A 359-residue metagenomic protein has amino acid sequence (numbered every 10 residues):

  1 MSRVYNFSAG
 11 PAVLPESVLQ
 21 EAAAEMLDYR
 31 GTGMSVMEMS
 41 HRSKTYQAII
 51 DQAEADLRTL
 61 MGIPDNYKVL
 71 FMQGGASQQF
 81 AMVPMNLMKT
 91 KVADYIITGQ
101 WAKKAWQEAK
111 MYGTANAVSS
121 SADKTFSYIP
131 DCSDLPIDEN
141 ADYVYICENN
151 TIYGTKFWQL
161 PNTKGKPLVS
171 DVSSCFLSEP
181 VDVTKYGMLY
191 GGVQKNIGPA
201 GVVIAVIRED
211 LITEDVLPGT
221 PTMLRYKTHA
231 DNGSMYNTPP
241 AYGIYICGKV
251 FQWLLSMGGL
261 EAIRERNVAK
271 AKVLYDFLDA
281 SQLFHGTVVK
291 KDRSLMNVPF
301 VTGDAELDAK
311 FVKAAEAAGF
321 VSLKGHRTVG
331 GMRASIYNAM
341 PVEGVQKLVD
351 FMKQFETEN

Functional and structural regions predicted by a protein language model:
S2-V4, A317, G330-N359: PLP-dependent enzyme catalytic core of the Aspartate aminotransferase-like
R3-E54: A glycine-/small-polar-enriched, mobile loop at the entrance of the PLP active site in fold-type I
G10, A109, S120-F176: Active-site phosphate-binding strand-loop segment of PLP-dependent enzymes
P15, V193-Y275, V289, E358-N359: Active-site C-terminal subdomain of aminotransferase-like
G33-Q79, N86, Q100, E108: Conserved N-terminal alpha-helix of the aminotransferase class I/II PLP-enzyme fold
S77-V144: PLP-dependent aminotransferase-like
V169, V183-Q194, V203: Conserved active-site segment immediately N-terminal to the catalytic lysine that forms the internal aldimine
F284-A315: Conserved PLP-binding catalytic core of the aspartate aminotransferase-like
